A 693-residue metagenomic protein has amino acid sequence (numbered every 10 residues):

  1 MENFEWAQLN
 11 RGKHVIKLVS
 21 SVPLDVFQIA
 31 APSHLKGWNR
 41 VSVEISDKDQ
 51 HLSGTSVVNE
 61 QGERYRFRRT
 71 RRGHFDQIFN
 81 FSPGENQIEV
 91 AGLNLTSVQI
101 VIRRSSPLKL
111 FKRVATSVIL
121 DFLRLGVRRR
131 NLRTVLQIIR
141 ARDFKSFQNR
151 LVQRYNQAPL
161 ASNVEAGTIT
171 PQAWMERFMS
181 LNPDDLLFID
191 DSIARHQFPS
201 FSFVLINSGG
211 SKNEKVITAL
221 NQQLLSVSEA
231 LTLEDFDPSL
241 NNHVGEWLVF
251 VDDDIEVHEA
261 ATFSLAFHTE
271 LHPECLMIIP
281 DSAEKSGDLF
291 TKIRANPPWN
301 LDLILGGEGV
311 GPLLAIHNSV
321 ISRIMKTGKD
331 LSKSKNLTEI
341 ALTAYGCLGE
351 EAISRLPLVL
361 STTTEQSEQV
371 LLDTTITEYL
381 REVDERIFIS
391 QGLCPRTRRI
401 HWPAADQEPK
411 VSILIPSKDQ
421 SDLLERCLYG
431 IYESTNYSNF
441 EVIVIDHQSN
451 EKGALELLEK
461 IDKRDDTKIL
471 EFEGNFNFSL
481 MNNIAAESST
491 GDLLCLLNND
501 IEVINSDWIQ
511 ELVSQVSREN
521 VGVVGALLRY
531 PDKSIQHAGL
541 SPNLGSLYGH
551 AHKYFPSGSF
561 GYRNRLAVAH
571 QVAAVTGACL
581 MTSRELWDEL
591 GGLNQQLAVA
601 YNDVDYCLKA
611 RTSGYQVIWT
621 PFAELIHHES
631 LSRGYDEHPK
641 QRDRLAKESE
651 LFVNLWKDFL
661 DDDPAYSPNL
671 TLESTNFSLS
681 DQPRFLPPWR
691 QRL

Functional and structural regions predicted by a protein language model:
R129-H196, E368-V411, D532, L544-Q571 (+2 more regions): C-terminal, non-catalytic tails of nucleotide-sugar-dependent glycosyltransferases
S192-F198, T218-V227, L271, Y429-N439: Short, acidic, metal-binding catalytic loop of nucleotide-sugar glycosyltransferases
F201-K212, Q223, V411-L423, C427 (+3 more regions): A conserved hydrophobic helix/loop-capping motif in glycosyltransferases and polysaccharide synthases
E234-H243, F472-S489: Glycine-rich, basic loop-to-helix element that forms the pyrophosphate-binding segment of sugar-nucleotide handling
L248, L494: Short aromatic/hydrophobic "clamp" motif used to bind/position activated sugar donors
A260-F290, E350, I501-G545: Conserved donor NDP-sugar-binding/catalytic core segment of glycosyltransferases
T291-S319, S479-L480, E487, N543-E585 (+1 more regions): A recurrent flexible, glycine/aromatic-enriched loop bordering the glycosyltransferase active site that acts as
V320, L331-A352, L356, I376 (+3 more regions): A short, conserved alpha-helix in the catalytic core of glycosyltransferases
